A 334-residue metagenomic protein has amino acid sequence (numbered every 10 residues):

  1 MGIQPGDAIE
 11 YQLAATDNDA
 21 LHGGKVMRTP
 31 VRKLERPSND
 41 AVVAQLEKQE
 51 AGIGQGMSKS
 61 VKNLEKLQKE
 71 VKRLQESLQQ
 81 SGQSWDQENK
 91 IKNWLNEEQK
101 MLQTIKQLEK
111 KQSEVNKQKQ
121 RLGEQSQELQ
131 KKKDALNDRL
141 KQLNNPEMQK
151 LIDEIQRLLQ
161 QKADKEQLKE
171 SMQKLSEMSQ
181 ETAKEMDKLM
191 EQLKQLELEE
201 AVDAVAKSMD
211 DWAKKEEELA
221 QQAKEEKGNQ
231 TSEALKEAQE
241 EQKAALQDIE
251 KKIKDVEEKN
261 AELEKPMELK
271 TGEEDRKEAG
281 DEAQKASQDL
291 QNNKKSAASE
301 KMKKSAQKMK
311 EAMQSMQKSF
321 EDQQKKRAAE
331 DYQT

Functional and structural regions predicted by a protein language model:
M1-T334: Extracytoplasmic/secretory ectodomains and luminal regions
